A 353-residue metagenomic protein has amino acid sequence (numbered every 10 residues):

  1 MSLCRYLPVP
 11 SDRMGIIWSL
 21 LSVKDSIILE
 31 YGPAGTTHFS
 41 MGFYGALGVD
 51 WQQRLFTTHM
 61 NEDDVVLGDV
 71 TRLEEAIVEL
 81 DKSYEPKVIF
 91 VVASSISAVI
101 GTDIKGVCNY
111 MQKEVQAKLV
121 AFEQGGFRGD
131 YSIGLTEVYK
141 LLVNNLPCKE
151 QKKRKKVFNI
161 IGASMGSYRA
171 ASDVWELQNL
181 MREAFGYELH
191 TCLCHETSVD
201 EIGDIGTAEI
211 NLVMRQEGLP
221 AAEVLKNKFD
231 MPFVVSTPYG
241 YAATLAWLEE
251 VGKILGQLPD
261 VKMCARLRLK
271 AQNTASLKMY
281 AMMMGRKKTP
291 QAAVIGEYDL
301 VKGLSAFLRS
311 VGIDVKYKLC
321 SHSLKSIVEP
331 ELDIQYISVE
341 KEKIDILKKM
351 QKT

Functional and structural regions predicted by a protein language model:
M1-T353: An N-terminal assembly and electron-transfer interface module characteristic of large anaerobic redox and radical
